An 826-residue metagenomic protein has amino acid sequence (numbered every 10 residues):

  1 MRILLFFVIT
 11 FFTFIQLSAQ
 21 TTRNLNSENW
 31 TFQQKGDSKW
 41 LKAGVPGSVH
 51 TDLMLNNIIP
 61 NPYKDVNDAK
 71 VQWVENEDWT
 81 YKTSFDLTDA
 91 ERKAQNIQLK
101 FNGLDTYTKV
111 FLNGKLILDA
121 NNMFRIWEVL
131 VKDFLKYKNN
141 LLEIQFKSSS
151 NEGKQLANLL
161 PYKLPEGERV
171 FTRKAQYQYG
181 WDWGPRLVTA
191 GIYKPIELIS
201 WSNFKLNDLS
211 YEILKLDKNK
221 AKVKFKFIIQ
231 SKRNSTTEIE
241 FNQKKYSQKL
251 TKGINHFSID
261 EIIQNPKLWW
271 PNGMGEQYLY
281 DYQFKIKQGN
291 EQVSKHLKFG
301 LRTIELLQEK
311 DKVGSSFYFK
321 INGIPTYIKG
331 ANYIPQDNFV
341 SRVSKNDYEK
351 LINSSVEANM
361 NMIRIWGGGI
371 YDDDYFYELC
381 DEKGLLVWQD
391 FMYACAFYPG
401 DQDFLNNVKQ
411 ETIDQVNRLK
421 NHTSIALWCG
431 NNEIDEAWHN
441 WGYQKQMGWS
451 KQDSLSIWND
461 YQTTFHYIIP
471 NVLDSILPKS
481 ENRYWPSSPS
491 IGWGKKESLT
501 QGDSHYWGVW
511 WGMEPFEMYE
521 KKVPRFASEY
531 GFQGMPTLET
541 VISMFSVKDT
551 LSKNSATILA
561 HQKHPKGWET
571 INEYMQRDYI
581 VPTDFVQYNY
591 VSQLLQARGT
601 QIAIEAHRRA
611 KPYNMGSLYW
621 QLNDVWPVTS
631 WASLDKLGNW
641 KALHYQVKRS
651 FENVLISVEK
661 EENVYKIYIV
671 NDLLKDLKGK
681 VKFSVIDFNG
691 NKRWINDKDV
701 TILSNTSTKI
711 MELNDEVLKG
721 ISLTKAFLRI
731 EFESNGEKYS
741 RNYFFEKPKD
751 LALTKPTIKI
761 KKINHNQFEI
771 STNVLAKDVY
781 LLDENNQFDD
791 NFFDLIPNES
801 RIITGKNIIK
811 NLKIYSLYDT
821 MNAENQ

Functional and structural regions predicted by a protein language model:
M1-T22: Bacterial Sec-dependent N-terminal signal peptides
L25, Q34-K35, G44, Y177 (+7 more regions): Substrate-binding clefts and catalytic carboxylate motifs of secreted carbohydrate-active enzymes
L25-E28, Q33-K35, N76-K205, S231-K232 (+4 more regions): Accessory beta-strand-rich segments of carbohydrate-active enzymes
P60-L87, A94-K100, D105-F111, L118-N121 (+4 more regions): Active-site-adjacent substrate/metal-binding segments within catalytic domains of carbohydrate-active enzymes
L135-N139, K226-K310: Extended acidic/polar, glycine-enriched regions that form or flank non-catalytic beta-rich accessory modules
Q248-K267, F688-S722, N786-I809: Intrinsically disordered, low-complexity Pro/Gly/Ser/Thr-rich segments with frequent PxxP/GP/PP motifs and embedded
E291-K295, E716-T754, I808-Q826: Terminal connector regions
G400-W493: Active-site neighborhood of glycoside hydrolase catalytic domains
